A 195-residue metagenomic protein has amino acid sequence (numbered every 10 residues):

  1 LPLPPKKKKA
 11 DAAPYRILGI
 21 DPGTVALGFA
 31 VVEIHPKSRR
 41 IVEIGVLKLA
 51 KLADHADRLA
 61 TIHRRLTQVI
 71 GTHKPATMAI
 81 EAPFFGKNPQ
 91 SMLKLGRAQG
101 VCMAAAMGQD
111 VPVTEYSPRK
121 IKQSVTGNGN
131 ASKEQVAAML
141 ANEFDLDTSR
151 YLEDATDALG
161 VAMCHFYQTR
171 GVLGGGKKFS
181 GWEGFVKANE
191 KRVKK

Functional and structural regions predicted by a protein language model:
L1-K195: Phosphate- and other anionic-substrate recognition elements at nucleic-acid/protein interfaces
